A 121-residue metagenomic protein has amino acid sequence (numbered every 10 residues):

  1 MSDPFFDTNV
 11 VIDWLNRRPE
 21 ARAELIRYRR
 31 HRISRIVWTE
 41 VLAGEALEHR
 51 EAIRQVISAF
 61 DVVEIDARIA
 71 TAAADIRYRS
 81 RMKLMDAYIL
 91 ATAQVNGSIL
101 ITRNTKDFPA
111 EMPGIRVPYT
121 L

Functional and structural regions predicted by a protein language model:
M1-I33, L42-S58: Short, well-structured N-terminal submotif of metal-dependent ribonuclease cores
V10-V11, V37, I69, Y88-I89 (+1 more regions): Alpha-helix capping/helix-boundary segments
R18, L90-L121: Acidic, PIN/NYN-like endoribonuclease modules and their adjacent C-terminal/linker elements
Y28-R30, A59-D61, Q94-I99: Short active-site oxyanion
S34, W38, R50-I53, D66 (+2 more regions): A general structural signal for well-ordered alpha-helical segments in protein cores
A59-R79: Acidic catalytic patch
